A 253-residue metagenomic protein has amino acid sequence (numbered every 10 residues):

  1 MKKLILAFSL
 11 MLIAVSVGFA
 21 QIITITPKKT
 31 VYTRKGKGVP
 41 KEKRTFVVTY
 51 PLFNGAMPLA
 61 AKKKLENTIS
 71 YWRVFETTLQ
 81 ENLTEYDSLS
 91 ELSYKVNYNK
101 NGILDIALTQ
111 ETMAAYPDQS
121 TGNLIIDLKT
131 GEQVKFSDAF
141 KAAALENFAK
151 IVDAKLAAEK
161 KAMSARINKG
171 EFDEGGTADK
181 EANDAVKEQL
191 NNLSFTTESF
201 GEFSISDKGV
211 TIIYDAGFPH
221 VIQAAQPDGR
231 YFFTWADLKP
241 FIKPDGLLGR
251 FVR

Functional and structural regions predicted by a protein language model:
L4-I13: Sec-dependent N-terminal signal peptides
V15-A20: Sec/Tat signal peptide C-region and signal peptidase I cleavage site
Q21-R253: Compositionally biased intrinsically disordered regions enriched in Thr/Gly
